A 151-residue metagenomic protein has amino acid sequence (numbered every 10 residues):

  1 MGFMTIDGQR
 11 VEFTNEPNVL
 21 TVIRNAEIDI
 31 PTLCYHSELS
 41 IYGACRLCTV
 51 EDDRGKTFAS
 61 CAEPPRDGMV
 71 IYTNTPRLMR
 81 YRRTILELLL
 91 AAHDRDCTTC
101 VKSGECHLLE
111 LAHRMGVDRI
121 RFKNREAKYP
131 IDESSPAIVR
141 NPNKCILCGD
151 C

Functional and structural regions predicted by a protein language model:
M1-Q9: Eukaryote-biased recognition of intrinsically disordered, low-complexity regulatory segments
V11-D67, P76-Y81: N-terminal cofactor/phosphate-binding cores enriched in small/glycine residues, especially glycine-rich loops such as
R46-L47, D53-D150: Fe-S ferredoxin-like electron-transfer domains and their immediately adjacent linker/connector regions across
